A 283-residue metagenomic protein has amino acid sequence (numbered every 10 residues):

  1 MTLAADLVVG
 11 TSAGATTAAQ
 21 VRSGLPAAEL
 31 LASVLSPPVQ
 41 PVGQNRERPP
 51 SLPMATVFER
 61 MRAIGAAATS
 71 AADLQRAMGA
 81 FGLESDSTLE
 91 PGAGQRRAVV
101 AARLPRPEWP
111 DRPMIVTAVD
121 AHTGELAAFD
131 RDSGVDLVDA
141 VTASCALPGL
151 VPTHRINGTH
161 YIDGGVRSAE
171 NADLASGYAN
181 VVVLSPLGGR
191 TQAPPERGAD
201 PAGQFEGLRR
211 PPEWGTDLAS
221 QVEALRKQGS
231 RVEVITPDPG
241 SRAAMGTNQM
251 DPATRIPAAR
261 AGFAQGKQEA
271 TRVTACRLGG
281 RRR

Functional and structural regions predicted by a protein language model:
M1-T11, A19-R283: Patatin-like phospholipase
